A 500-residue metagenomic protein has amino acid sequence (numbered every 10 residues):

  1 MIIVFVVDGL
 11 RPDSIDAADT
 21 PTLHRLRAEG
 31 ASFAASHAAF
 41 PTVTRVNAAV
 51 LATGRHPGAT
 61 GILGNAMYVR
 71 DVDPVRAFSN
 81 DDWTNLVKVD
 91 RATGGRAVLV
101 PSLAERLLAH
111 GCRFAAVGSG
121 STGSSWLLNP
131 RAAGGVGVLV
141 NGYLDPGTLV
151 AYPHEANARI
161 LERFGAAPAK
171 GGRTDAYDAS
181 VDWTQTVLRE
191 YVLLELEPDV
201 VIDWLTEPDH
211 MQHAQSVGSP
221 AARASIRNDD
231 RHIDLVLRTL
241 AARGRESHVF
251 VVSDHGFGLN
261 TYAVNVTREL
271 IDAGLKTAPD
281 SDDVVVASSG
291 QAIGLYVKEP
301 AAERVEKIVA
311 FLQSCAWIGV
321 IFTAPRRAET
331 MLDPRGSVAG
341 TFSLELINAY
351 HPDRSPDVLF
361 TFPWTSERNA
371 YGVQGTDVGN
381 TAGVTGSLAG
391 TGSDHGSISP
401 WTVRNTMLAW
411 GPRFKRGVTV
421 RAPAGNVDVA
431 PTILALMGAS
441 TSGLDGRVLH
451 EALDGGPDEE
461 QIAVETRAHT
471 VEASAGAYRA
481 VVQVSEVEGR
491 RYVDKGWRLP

Functional and structural regions predicted by a protein language model:
M1-P12, R25-R27, L51, L107 (+8 more regions): Beta-strand elements within well-structured catalytic alpha/beta cores of enzymes that handle phosphate/sulfate esters
D13-I62, A66, R113-V117: Short, structured active-site-proximal loop/turn typified by the sulfatase FGly-forming signature C/S-X-P-X-R
A18, P41-V43, N65-G94, V100 (+5 more regions): Secreted, luminal/periplasmic, and some membrane-associated catalytic domains that remodel anionic oxygen-ester
A35, R113-S119, V200-W204, V251-V252 (+3 more regions): A structural signal for short, well-ordered beta-strand segments and their strand-loop junctions that often border
R55-H56, G61-S216, Q313-A316, N369-Y371: His/Asp/Glu-rich, glycine-adjacent segments that coordinate divalent cations and/or stabilize oxyanion chemistry on
Q212-S219, V418-V420: Short acidic, glycine/proline-rich loop/turn micro-motifs
D272-A310, A389-L436, G455: Substrate-binding rim/cap in mid-to-C-terminal beta-strand-loop elements of soluble/periplasmic
G455-P500: Acidic, Ser/Thr-rich low-complexity intrinsically disordered segments
